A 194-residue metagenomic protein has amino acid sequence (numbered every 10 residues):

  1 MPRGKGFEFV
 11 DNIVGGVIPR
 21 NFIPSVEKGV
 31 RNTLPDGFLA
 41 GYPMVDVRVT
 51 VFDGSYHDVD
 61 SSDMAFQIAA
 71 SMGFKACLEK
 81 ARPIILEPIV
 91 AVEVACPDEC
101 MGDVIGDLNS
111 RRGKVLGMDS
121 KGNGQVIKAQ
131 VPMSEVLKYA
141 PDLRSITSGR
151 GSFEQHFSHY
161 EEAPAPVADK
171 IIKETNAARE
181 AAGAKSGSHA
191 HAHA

Functional and structural regions predicted by a protein language model:
M1-A194: Accessory interaction regions appended to the cores of large information-processing enzymes
